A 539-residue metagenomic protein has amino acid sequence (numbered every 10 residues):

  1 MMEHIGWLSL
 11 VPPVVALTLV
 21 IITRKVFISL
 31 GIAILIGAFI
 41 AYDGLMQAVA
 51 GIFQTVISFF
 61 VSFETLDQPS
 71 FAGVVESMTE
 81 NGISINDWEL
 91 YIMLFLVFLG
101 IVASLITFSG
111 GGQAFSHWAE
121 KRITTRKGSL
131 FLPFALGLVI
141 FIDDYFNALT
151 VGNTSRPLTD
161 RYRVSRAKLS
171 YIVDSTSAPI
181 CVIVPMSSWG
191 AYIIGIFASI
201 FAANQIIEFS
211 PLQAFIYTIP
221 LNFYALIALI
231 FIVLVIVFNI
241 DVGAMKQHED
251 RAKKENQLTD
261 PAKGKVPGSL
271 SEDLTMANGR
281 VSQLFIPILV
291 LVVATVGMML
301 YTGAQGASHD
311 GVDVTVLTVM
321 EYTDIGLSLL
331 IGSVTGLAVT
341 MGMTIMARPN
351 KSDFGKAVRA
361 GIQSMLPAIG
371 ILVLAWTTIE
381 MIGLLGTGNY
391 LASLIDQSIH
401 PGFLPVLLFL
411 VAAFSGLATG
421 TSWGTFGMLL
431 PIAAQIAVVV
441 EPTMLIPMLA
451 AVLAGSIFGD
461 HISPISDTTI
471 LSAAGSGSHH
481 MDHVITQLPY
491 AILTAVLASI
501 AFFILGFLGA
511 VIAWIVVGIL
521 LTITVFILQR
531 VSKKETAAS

Functional and structural regions predicted by a protein language model:
M1-I5, K121-R122, S393-I399, G420 (+1 more regions): Short, amphipathic, aromatic/basic-enriched membrane-interface segments that mark the entry/exit of transmembrane
M1-L94, L221-A225, I236-V237, K254-T377 (+1 more regions): Hydrophobic transmembrane alpha-helices of multi-pass small-molecule transporters
E3-L10, L329-T335, S393-L404, A454 (+1 more regions): Structural signature of hydrophobic alpha-helical transmembrane segments
L30, A38, Y42, I92 (+23 more regions): Transmembrane alpha-helical segments of multi-pass membrane transport proteins and ion-pumping complexes
L30-I34, F134, F409, V452 (+1 more regions): Residue-level recognition of transmembrane alpha-helices in multi-pass small-molecule transporters/permeases
L45-S170, R348-V440: Membrane-embedded alpha-helical segments and adjacent helix-loop junctions characteristic of multi-pass solute
A119-E208, L212, A418-F458, T468-D482 (+1 more regions): Hydrophobic transmembrane alpha-helices that form the pore/transport pathway of multi-pass ion and small-solute
L158-E255, E272-S282, T469-V525: Membrane-core helix-loop-helix motifs of multi-pass transport proteins
